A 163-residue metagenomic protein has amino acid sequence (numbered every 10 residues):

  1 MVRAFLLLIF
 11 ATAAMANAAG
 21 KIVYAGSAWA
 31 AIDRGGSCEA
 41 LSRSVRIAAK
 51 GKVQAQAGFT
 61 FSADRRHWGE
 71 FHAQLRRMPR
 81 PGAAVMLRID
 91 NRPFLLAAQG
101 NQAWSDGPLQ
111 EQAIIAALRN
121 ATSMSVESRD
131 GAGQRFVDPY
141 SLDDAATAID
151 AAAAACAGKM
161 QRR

Functional and structural regions predicted by a protein language model:
M1-A4: Positively charged n-region of N-terminal signal peptides that target proteins for export
L6-L7, Y24: Generic early N-terminus positional signal peaking at residue ~5-7
L7-A18: Hydrophobic h-region of N-terminal signal peptides that target proteins for export in Gram-negative bacteria
N17-R163: A generic "folded-domain core" signal
